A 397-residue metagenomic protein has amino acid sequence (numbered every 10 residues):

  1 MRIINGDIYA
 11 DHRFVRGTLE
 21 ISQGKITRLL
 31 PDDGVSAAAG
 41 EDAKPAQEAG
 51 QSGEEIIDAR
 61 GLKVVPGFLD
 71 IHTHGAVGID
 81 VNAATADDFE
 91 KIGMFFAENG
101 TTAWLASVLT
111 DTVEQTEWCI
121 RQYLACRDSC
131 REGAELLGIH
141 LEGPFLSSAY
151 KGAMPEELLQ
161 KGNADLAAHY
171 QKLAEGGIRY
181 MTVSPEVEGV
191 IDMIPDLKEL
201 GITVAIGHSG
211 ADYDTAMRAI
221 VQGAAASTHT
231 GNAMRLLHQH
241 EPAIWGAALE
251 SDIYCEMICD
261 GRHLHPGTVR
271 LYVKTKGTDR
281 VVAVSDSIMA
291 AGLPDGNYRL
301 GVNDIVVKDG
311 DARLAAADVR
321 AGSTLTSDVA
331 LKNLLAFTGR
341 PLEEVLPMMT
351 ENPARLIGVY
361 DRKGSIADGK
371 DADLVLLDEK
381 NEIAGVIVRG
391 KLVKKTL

Functional and structural regions predicted by a protein language model:
M1-E48, I387, K391: N-terminal metal-binding scaffold of metallo-dependent hydrolase/deaminase domains
M1-I3, A38-E90, M94: Replace "His-x-His-based motif
G6, R355, S365-L397: C-terminal cap of metal-dependent C-N hydrolases
K63, I71, V81-G133, L158-L173 (+1 more regions): Alpha-helical scaffold segments that flank or form the walls of functional sites
H74, E90-C119, A134-S147, A174-E186 (+4 more regions): Divalent metal-dependent hydrolysis catalytic cores, especially in the metallo-beta-lactamase
M94-L105, S147-E175, R218-T230, I244-Y254 (+2 more regions): Active-site gating loops and adjacent loop-to-helix segments of metal-dependent hydrolytic enzymes
A168, K172-L293: Active-site core of metal-dependent hydrolases
I244-M257, K274-S285, A291-K370, L374-L376: His/Asp/Glu-enriched, well-ordered alpha-helical/loop segment that forms or immediately abuts the divalent-metal
